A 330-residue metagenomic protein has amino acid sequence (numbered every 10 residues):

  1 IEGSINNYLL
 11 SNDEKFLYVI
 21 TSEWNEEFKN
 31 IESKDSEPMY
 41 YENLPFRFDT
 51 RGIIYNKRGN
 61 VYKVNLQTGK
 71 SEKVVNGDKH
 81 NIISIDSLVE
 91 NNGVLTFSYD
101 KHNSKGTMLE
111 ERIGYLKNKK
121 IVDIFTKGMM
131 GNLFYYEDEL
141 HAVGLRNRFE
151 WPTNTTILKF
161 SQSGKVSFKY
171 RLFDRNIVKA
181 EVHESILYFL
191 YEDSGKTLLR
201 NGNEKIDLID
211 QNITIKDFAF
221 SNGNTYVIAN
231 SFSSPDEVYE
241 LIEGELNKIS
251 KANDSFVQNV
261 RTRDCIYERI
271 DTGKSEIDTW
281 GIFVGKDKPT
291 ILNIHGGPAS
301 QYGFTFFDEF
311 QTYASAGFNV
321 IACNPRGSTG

Functional and structural regions predicted by a protein language model:
E2-I20, E26, F48-I54, G77-S104 (+7 more regions): Conserved beta-propeller blade repeats
S22-V64, D100, E110-R112, T156 (+2 more regions): Predominantly five- to eight-bladed beta-propeller fold
E27-N30, R58-N60, S104-G114, E150-L158 (+2 more regions): Structural motif
N65-G69, L116-K119, S161-G164, G202-E204 (+1 more regions): Short loop/turn segments that connect beta-strands within beta-propeller blades
I82, S104, M129-N132, R148-E150 (+7 more regions): Flexible loop/turn segments at secondary-structure boundaries
A219-N224, I228-G330: Serine-hydrolase catalytic core recognition
